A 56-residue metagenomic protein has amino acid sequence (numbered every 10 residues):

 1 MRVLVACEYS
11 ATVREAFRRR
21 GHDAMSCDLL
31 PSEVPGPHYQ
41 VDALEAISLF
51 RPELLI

Functional and structural regions predicted by a protein language model:
M1-I56: Catalytic phosphate/metal-binding cores of nucleic-acid and nucleotide-processing enzymes, i.e., regions that mediate
